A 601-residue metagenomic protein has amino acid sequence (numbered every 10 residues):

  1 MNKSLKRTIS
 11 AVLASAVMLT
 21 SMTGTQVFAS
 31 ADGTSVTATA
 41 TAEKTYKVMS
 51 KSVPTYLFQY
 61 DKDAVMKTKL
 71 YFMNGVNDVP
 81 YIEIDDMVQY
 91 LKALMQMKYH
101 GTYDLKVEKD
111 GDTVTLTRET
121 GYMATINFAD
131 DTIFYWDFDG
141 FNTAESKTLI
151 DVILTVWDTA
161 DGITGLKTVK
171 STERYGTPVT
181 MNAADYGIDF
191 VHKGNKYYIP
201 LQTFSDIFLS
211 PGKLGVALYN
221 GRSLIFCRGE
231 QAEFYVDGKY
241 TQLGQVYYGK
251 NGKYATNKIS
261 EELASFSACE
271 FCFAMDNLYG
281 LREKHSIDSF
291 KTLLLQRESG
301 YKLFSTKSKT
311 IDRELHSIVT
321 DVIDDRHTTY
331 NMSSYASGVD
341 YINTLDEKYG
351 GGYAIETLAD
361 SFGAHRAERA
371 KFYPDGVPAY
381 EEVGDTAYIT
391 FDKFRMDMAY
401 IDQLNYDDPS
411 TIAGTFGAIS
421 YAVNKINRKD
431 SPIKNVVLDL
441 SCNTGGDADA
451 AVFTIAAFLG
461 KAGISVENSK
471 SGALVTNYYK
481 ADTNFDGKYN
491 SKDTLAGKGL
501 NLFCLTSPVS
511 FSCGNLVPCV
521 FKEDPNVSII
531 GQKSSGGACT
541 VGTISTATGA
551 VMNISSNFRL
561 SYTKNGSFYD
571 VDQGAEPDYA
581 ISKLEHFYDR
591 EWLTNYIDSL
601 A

Functional and structural regions predicted by a protein language model:
M1-S4: N-terminal secretory signal peptides that target proteins for export/translocation
K6-M18, M22: Sec-dependent N-terminal signal peptides
L19-T39: Sec-dependent signal peptide cleavage junction
D32-V65, G252-A255: N-terminal low-complexity, Pro/Thr/Ser-rich intrinsically disordered segments that act as propeptides or flexible
M66-K109, G187-T203, S210-N220: Extracytoplasmic Gram-positive cell-surface binding/anchoring modules and repeats
E119-M123: Short Lys/Arg-enriched alpha/beta "domain-start" segment
T125, I133-V436, L440-T444, D449 (+2 more regions): Flexible, low-complexity junctional segments that flank or bridge functional domains
E233-K258, A268, S431-P432, T444-A601: C-terminal "post-core" interaction segments
